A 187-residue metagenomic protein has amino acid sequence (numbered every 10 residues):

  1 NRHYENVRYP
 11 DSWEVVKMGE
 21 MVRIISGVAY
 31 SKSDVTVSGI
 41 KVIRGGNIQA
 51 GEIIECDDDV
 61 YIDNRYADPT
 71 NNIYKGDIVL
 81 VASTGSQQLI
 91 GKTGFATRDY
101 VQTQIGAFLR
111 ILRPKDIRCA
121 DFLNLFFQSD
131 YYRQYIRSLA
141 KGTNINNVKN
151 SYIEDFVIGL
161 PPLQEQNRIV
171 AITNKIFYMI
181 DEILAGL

Functional and structural regions predicted by a protein language model:
N1-V28, G159-L187: Non-catalytic DNA-recognition/assembly elements of restriction-modification systems
E5, F108-R110, Y152-F156: Short amphipathic alpha-helical segments
Y9-E20, L112-F126, Y135, D155-Q164: Catalytic cores of nucleotide-enabled group-transfer and carboxylate-activating enzymes in metabolic and assembly-line
G19-K32, G46-I78: Sequence-specific dsDNA recognition surfaces
S31-S38, S138-A140: Short coil/turn segments at secondary-structure boundaries
K32, Y100, N144-N147: Short proline/glycine-enriched turn/loop segments at secondary-structure junctions
R44-G45, A67-Q128, K149: A short beta-sheet element
F126-I158: Specificity-determining recognition surfaces
